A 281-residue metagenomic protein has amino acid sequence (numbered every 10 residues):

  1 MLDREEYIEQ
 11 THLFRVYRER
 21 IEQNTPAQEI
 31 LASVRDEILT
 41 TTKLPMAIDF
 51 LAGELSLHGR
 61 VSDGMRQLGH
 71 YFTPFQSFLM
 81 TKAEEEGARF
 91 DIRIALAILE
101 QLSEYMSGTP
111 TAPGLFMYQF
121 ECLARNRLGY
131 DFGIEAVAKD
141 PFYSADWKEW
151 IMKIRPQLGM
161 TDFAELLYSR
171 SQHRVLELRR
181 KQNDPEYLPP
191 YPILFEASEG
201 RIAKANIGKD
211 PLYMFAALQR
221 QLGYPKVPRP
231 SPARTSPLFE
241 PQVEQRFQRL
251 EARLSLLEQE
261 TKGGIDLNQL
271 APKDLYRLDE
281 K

Functional and structural regions predicted by a protein language model:
M1-K281: Catalytic metal-binding core of the metallo-beta-lactamase
